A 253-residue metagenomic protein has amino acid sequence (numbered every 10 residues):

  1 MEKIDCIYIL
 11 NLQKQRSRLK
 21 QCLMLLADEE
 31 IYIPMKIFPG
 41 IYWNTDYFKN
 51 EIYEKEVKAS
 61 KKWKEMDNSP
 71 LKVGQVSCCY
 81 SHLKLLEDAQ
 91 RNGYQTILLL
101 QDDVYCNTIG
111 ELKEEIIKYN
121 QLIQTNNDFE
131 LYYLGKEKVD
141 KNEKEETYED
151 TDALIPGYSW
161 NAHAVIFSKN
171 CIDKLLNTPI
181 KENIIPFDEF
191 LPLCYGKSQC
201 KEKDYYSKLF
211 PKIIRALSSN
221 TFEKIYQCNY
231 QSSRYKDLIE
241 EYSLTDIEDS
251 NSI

Functional and structural regions predicted by a protein language model:
M1-L100, V104-I253: An acidic/histidine-cluster motif and surrounding catalytic segment that typifies divalent-metal-assisted enzyme active
